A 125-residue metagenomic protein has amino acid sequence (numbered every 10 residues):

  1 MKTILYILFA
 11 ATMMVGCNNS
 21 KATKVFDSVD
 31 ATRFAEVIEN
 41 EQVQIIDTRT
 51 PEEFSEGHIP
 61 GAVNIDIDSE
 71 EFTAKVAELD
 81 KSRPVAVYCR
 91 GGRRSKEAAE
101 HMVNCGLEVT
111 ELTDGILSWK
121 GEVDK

Functional and structural regions predicted by a protein language model:
K2-I4, T12, C17-T32, V37 (+3 more regions): Rhodanese-like catalytic fold shared by cysteine-dependent sulfurtransferases and DSP/PTP-type phosphatases
L8: Oxyanion-binding "anion nests"
I45-D47: Structural scaffold elements adjacent to functional motifs in cytosolic proteins
